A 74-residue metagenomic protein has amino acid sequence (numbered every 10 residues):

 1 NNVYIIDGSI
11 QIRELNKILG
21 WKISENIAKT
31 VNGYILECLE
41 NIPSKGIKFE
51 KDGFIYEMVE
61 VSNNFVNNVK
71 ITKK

Functional and structural regions predicted by a protein language model:
N1-K74: Cytosolic regulatory modules rich in charged/polar residues
